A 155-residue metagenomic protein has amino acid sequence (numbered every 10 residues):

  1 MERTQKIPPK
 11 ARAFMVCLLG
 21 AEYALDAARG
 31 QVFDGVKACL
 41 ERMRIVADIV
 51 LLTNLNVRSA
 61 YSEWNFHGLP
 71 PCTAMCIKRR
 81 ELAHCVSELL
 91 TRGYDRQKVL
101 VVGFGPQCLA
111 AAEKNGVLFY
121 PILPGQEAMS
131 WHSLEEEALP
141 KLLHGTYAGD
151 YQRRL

Functional and structural regions predicted by a protein language model:
M1-A27: A metal-dependent, Asp-based hydrolase signature
A28-D48, L55-L155: C-terminal cap/substrate-recognition subdomain and adjoining C-terminal extension of metal-dependent phosphatase-like
